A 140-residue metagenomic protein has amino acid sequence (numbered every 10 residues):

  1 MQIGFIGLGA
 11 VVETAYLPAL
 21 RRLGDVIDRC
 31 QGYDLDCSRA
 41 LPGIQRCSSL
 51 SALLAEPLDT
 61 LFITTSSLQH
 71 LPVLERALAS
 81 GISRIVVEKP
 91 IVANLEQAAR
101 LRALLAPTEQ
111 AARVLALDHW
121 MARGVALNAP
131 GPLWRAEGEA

Functional and structural regions predicted by a protein language model:
M1-P42: N-terminal Rossmann-like dinucleotide-binding module
E13, C37-A40, H70, N94 (+1 more regions): Generic structural signal for helix capping and beta-alpha/helix-loop junctions
D28, L41-I44, T108-V114: A short helix-to-beta-strand connector/capping loop
Y33-L35, C47-L50, L117-W120: Conserved beta-strand termini and adjacent loop/short-helix elements that scaffold enzyme active sites in alpha/beta
P42-V86, P90-R100, L104: Beta-loop-alpha module in the N-terminal Rossmann-like domain of NAD(P)-dependent dehydrogenases, especially those
L68, S83-V86, I91-A140: A contiguous active-site-proximal alpha/beta segment in oxidoreductase catalytic domains
